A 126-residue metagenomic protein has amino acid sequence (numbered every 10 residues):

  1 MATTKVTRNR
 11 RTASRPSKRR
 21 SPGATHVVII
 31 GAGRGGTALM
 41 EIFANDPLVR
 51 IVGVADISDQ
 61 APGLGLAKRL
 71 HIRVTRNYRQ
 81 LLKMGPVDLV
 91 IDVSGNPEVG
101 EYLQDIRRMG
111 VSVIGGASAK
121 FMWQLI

Functional and structural regions predicted by a protein language model:
A2-A24, R79: A short, basic/flexible loop-to-alpha-helix module at the beginning of a structural domain
G23-H26, V87: Phosphate-coordination loops involved in phosphoryl transfer and adenosine-cofactor binding
T25-E41: Glycine-rich adenosine-cofactor-binding loop
D46-L70: NAD(P)-binding Rossmann-fold cofactor-contacting core
V52, P86-D88: Conserved acidic residues
R73-Q80, I114: Short acidic-hydrophobic, aromatic-tinged amphipathic segments that line or gate anion-handling sites
V90-D92: N-terminal Rossmann-like NAD(P) cofactor-binding module of classical short-chain dehydrogenase/reductase
P97-I126: Rossmann-fold NAD(P)-binding glycine/threonine-rich loop
